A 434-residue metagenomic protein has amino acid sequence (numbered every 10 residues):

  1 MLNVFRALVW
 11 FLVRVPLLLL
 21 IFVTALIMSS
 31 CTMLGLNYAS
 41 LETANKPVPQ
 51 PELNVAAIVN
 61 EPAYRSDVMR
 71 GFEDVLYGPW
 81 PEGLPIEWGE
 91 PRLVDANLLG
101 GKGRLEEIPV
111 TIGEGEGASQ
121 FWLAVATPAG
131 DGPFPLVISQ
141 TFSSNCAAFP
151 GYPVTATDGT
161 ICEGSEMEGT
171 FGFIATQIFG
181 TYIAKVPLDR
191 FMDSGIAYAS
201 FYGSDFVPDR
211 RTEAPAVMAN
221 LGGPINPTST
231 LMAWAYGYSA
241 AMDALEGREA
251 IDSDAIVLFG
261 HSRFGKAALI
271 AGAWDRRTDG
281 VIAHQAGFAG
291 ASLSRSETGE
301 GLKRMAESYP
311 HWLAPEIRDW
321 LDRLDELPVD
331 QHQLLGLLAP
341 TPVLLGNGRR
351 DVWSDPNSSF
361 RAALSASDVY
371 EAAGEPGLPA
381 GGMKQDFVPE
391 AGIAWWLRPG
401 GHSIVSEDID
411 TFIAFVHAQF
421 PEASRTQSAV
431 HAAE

Functional and structural regions predicted by a protein language model:
F5, L12, P16-F121, G130-D131 (+2 more regions): N-terminal targeting or regulatory segments adjacent to alpha/beta-hydrolase or S9 domains
W122-L123, P133-F142: Short beta-strand element of the alpha/beta-hydrolase
Q140-A240, A244-G247, G287-G290, S294-R295: Cap/lid segment of the alpha/beta-hydrolase catalytic domain
V217, A283-L334, S359-A380: Mobile cap/lid helix-loop segments that gate and shape the active-site cleft of serine hydrolases
A240-E300: Primarily recognizes the serine-hydrolase "nucleophile elbow" in alpha/beta-hydrolase and SGNH/GDSL folds
A339-S354, P399: Conserved strand-to-loop "acid loop" that flanks and positions the catalytic carboxylate
W353-A362, V405: Conserved alpha/beta-hydrolase "acid-adjacent" motif
L364-E434: C-terminal catalytic histidine-bearing segment of alpha/beta-hydrolase fold enzymes
